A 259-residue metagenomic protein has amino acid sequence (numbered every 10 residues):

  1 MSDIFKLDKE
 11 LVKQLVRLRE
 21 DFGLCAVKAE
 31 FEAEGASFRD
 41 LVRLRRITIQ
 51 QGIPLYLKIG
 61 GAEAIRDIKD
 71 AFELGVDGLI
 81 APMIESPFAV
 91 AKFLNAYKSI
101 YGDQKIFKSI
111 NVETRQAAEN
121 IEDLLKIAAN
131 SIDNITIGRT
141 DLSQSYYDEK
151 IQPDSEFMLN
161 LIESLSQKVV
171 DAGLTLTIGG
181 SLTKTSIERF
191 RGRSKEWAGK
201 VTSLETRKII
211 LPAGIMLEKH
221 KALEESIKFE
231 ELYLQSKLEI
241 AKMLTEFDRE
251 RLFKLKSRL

Functional and structural regions predicted by a protein language model:
M1-L259: Expand to "…catalyze enediolate/carbanion chemistry for C-C bond making/breaking, isomerization, decarboxylation
